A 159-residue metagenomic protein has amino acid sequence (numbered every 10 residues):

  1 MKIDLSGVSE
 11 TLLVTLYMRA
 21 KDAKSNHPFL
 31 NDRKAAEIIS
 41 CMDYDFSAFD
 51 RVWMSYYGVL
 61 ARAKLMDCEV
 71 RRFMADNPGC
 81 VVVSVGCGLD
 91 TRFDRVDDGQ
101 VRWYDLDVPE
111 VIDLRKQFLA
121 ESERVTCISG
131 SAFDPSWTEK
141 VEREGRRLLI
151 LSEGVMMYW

Functional and structural regions predicted by a protein language model:
M1-V83, C87-G130, V141-E144: Rossmann-like AdoMet
C127-S129, P135-E139, Y158-W159: A short, conserved alpha-helix within the catalytic core of class I
R146-W159: A short SAM/SAH-binding and catalytic strip from SAM-dependent methyltransferases
